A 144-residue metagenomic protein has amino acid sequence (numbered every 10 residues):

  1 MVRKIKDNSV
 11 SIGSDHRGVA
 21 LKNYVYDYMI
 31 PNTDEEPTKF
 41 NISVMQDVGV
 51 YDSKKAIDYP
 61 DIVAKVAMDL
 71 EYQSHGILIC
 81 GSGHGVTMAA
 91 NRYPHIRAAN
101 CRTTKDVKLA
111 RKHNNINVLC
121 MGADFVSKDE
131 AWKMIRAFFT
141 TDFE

Functional and structural regions predicted by a protein language model:
K4-I5, S11-A20, Y24, T104-E144: C-terminal binding/interaction regions
G13, M45-G49, G76-C80: Short, conserved beta-strand edge motifs with alternating hydrophobic and charged residues
A20-N32, E36: Short, solvent-exposed amphipathic alpha-helices that sit in or adjacent to ligand/effector-binding or catalytic
K22, V63, V86-T87, A131: A general structural signal for well-ordered alpha-helical segments in protein cores
I30-E35, S43, M68-Y72, K112 (+2 more regions): Generic secondary-structure signature for well-ordered alpha-helical cores
T38-Y59: A short beta-strand-loop structural module common to alpha/beta enzyme folds
P60-S82: Short, structured active-site "lid" loops
G76-D124: Mid-chain, well-packed structural core segment of small domains
